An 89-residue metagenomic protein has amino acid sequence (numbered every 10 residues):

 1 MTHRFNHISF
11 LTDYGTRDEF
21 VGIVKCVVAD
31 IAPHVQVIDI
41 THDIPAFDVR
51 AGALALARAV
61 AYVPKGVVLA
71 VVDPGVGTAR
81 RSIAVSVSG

Functional and structural regions predicted by a protein language model:
M1-G89: Charge-biased, low-complexity intrinsically disordered regions
